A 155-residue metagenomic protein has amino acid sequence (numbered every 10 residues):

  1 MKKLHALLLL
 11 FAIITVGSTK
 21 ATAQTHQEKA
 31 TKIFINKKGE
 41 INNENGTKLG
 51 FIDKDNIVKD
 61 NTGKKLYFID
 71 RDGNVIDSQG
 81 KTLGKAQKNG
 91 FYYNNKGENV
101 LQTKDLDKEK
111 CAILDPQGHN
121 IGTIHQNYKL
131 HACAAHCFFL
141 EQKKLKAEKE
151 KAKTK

Functional and structural regions predicted by a protein language model:
H5-A6, K20-K48, K54-D55, K64 (+3 more regions): Long terminal segments
L8-V16: Bacterial N-terminal signal peptides
